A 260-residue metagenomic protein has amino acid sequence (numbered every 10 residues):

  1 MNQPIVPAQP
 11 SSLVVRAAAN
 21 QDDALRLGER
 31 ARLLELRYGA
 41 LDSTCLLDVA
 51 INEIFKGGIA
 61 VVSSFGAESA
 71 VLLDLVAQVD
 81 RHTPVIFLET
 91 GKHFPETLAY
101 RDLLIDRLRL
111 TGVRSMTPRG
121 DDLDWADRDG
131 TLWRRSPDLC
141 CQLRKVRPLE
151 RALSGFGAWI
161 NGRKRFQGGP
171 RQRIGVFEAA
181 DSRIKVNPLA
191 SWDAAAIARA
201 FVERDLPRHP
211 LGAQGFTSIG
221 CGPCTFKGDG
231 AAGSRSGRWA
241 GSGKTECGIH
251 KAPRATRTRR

Functional and structural regions predicted by a protein language model:
N2-R260: Nucleotide-activated chemistry modules centered on ATP-dependent adenylation/adenylyltransferase
